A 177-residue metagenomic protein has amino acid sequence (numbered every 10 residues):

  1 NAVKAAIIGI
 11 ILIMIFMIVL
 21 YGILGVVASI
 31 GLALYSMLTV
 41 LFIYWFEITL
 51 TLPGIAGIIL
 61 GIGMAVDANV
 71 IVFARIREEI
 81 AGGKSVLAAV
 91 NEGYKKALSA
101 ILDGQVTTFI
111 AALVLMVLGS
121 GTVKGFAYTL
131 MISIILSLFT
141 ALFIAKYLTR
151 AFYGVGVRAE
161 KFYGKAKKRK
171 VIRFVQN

Functional and structural regions predicted by a protein language model:
A2-I8, L50, A74-G82, I132 (+1 more regions): Hydrophobic alpha-helical transmembrane segments
A2-T51, V117-G121: Interfacial segments of transmembrane alpha-helices in multi-pass membrane proteins
A5, G9-M17, W45, P53 (+9 more regions): Small-residue faces within membrane-embedded alpha-helices
V26-E47, I58-G63, F126-A141: Small-residue-enriched core segments of transmembrane alpha-helices in multipass membrane transport and channel
A28, L52-G54, G125, G164-K165: Generic structural "secondary-structure junction" signal
Y35, A68, T107: Functionally critical, cavity-lining and gating residues within the transmembrane helices of 12-TM secondary
L41, E78-N177: Hydrophobic alpha-helical transmembrane segments of membrane transport and translocation systems, primarily multi-pass
V66-N69, F73-R77, K146: Membrane-embedded alpha-helices of multi-pass transport/permease systems
